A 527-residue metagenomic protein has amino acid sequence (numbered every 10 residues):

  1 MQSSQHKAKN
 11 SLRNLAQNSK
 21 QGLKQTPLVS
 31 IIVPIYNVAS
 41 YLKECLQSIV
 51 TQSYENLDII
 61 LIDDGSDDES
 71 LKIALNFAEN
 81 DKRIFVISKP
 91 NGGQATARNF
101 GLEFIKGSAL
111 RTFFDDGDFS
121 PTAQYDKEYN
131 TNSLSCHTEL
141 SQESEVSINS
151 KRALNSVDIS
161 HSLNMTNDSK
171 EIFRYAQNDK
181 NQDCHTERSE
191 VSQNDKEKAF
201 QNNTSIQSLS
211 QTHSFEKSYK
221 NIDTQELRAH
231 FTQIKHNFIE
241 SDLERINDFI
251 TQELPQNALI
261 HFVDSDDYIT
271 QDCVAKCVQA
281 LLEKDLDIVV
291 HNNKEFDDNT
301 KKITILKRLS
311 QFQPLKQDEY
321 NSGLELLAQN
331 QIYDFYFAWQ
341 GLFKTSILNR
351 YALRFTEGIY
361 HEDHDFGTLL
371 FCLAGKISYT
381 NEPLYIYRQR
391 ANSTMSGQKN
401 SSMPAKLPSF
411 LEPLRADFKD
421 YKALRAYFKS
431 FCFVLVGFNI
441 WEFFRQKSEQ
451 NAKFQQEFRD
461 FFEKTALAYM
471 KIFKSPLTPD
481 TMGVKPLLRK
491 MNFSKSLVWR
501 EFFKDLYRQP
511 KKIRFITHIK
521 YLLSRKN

Functional and structural regions predicted by a protein language model:
M1-S48, D118-S133, N203-Y219, T224: N-proximal low-complexity "stem/linker" segments adjacent to membrane-targeting elements
Q47-N56: Short, acidic, metal-binding catalytic loop of nucleotide-sugar glycosyltransferases
D63-K72, P90-Q94: A conserved acidic beta->alpha catalytic loop
E69, S120-P121, L254-N257, D267-A280: Acidic donor-binding/catalytic loop of UDP-sugar-dependent glycosyltransferases, especially processive GT2
K89-D116, P121-N130, T204-N257: Glycine-rich, basic loop-to-helix element that forms the pyrophosphate-binding segment of sugar-nucleotide handling
Y268-H361, D365-L369, L373, I377 (+2 more regions): Donor-binding/catalytic cores of nucleotide-activated saccharide and glycerol-phosphate transferases/polymerases
E283-L286, A452-N527: Membrane-interface aromatic/basic loop that binds lipid-linked glycans or pyrophosphate carriers, typified by
I359, T380-L435: Nucleotide-sugar-dependent glycosyltransferase catalytic core
